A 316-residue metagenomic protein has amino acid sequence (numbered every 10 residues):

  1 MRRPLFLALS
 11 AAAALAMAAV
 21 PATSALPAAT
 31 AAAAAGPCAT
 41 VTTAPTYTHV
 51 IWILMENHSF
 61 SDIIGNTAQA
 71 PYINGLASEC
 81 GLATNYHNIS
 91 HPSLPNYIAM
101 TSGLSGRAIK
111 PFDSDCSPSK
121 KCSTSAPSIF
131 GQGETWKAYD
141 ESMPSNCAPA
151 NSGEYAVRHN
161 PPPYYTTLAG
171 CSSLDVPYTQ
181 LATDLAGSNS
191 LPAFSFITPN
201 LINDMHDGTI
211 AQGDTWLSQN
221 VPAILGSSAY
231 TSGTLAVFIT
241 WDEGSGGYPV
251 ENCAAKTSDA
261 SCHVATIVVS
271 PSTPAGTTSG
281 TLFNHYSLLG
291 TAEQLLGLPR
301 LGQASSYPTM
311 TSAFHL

Functional and structural regions predicted by a protein language model:
M1-R2: N-terminal secretory signal peptides that target proteins for export/translocation
L5-L7, L15-P37: C-terminal region of N-terminal signal peptides and the immediate post-cleavage residues of exported proteins
P27, A33-L316: Flexible, surface-exposed loop/gating regions in the mature catalytic domains of secreted/periplasmic hydrolases
